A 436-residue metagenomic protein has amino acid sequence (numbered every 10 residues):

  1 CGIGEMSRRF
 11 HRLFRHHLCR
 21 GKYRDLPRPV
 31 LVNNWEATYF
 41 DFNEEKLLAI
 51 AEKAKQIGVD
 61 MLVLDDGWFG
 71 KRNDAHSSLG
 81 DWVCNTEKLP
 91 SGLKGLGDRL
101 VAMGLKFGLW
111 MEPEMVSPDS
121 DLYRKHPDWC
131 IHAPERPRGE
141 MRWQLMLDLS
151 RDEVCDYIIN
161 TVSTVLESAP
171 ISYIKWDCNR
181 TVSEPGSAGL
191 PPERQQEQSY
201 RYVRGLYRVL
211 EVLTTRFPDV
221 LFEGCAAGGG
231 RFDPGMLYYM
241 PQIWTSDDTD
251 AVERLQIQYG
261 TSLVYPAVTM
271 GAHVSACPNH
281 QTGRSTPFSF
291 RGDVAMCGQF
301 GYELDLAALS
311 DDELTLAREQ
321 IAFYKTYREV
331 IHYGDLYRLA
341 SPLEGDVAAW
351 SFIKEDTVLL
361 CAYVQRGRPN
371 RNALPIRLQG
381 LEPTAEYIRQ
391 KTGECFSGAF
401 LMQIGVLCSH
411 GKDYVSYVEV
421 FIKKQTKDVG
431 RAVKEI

Functional and structural regions predicted by a protein language model:
R9-M61: An acidic-aromatic substrate-binding cleft motif
P27-P29, E36, F40, N85-T86 (+1 more regions): Active-site-adjacent "subsite" loops/lids of carbohydrate-active enzymes
V30-N34, D60, L64, F107-M111 (+3 more regions): Hydrophobic faces of well-ordered beta-strands that scaffold small-molecule active sites in alpha/beta enzyme cores
Y39, D65, G70, N85 (+6 more regions): Active-site and adjacent substrate-binding regions of carbohydrate-active enzymes
G70-Y123, E211-T215, D219: Acidic/aromatic-lined carbohydrate-recognition and catalytic surfaces of CAZymes acting on diverse glycans
L122-D156, Y200-A307: Glycan-recognition surfaces
L149, R366-I436: C-terminal beta-sandwich/jelly-roll accessory domains of carbohydrate-active enzymes
S341-E382: Carbohydrate-binding surface patches
